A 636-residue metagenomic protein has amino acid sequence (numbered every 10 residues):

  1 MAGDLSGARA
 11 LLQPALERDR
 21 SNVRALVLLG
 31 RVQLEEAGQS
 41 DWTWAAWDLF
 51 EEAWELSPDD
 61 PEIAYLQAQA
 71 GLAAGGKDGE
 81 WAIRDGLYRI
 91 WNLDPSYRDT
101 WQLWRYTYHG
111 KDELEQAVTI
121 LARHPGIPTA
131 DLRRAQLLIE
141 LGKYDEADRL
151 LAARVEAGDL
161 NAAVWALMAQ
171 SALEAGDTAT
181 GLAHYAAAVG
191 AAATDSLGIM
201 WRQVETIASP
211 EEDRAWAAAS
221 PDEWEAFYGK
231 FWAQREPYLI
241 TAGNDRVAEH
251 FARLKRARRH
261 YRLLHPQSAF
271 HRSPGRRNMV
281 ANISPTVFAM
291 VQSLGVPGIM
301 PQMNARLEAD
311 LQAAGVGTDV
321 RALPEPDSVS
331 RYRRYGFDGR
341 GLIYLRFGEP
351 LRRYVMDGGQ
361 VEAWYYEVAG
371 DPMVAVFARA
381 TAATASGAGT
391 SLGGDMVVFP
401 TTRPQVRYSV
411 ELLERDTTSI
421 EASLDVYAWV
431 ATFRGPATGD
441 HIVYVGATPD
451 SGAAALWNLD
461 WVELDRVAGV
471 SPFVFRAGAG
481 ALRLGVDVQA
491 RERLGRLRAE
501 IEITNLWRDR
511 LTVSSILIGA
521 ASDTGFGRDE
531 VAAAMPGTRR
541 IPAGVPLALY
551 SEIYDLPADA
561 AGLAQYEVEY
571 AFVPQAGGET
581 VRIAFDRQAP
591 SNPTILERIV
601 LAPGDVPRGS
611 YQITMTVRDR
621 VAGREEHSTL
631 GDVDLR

Functional and structural regions predicted by a protein language model:
M1-R31, E35-S40, W44: N-terminal leader/linker segments that initiate helical-solenoid repeat arrays
S21, G38, E51, E55-E62 (+1 more regions): Scaffold/interface architecture of coatomer-like assemblies
T43-W47, R84: Amphipathic alpha-helical segments in well-structured domains
